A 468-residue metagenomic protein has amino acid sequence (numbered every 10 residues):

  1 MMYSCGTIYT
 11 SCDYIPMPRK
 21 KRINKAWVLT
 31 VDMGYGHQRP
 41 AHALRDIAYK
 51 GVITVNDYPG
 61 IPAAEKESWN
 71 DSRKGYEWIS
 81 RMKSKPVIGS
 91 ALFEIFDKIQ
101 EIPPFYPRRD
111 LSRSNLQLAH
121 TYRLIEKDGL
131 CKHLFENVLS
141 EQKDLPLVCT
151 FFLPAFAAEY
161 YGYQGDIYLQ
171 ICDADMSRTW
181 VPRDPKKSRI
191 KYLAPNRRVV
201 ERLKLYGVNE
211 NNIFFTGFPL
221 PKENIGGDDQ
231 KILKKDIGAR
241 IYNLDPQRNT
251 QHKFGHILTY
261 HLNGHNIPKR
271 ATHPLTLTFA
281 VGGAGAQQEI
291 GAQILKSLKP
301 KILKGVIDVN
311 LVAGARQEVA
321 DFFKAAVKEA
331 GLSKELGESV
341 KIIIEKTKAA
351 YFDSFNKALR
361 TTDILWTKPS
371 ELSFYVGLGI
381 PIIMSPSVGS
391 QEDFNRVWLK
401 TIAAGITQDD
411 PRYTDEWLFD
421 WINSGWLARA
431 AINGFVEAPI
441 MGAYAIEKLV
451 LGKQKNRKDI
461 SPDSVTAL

Functional and structural regions predicted by a protein language model:
M1-S4, I8-T10, Y242-K269, N423-L468: C-terminal amphipathic helix plus adjacent low-complexity, charged tail appended to glycosyltransferase catalytic
D13, H42-N137, Q142, G314-V319 (+1 more regions): Conserved N-terminal ligand/cofactor-binding loop architecture of enzyme catalytic domains
V31-H42: A short, glycine/small-residue-rich beta-strand->loop->alpha-helix junction that serves as a flexible
P40, E94-K222: Active-site and donor-binding regions of nucleotide-sugar-utilizing enzymes
I190-G291, V312-Q317: A nucleotide-sugar donor-handling region in carbohydrate enzymes
H252, H256, Y260-T361: Donor-nucleotide binding loops and adjacent catalytic segments primarily of GT-B fold Leloir glycosyltransferases
D353-F394: A donor-sugar binding/catalytic signature common to diverse glycosyltransferases and related nucleotide-sugar
I402-I406, D410-L427: C-terminal "capping" alpha-helix adjacent to the active site of nucleotide-linked donor transferases in cell-envelope
